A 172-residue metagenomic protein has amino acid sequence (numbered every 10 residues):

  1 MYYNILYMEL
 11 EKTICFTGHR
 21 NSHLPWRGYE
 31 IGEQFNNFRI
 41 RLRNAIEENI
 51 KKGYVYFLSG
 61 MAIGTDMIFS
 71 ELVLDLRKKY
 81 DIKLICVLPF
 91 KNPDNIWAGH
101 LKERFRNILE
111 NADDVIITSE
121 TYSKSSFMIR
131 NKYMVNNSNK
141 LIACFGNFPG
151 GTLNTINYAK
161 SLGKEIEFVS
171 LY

Functional and structural regions predicted by a protein language model:
M1-Y7: N-terminal amphipathic/basic-hydrophobic helices that include classical n-h-c signal peptides and signal-anchor
Y7-Y172: Acidic/glycine-enriched connector segments
